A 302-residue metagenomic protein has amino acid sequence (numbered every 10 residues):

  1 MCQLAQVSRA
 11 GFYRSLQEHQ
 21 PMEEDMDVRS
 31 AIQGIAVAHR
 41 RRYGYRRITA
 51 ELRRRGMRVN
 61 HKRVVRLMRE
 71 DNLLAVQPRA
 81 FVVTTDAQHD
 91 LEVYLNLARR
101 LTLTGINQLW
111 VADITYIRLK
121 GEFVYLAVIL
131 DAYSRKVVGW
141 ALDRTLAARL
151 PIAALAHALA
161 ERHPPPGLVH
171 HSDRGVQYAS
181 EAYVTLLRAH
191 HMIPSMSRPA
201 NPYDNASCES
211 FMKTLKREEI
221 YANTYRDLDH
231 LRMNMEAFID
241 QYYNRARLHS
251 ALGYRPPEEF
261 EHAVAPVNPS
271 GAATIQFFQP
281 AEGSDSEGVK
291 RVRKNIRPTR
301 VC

Functional and structural regions predicted by a protein language model:
M1-A5, F12, I32, I48 (+15 more regions): Mobile genetic element proteins and their domesticated derivatives, centered on retroelements and DNA transposons
C2, R9-I106, N201, P256-V267 (+1 more regions): Basic, flexible linker segments flanking DNA-binding modules in nucleic acid-interacting mobile-element proteins
Y13-R14, K136-W140, P194-S197, Y221-A222: Short small-residue beta-strand/loop micro-motif enriched in glycine and branched aliphatics
H39, H89, H170-H171, H230 (+1 more regions): Histidine-centered active-site/metal-ligand motif
R58-V128, R149-A154, R162-G167, P280-C302: Mobile-element integrase/transposase regions, centering on the N-terminal DNA-binding/Zn-coordinating module
T84-A87, S172-R174, S180-V184, P194-K216 (+2 more regions): RNase H-like two-metal-ion nuclease catalytic core shared by retroviral integrases and related mobile-element nucleases
D131-A132, L142-A147: A short acidic/small-residue loop/turn micro-motif
R188-M192, T214-C302: C-terminal domain-tail junction helix/linker
